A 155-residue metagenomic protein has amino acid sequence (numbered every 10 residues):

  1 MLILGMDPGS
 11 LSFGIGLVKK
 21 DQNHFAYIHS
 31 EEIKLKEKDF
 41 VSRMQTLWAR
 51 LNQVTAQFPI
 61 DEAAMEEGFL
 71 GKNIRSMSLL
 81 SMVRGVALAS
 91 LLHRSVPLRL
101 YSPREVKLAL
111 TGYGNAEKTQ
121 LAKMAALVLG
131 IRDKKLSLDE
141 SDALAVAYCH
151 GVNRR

Functional and structural regions predicted by a protein language model:
M1-R155: Phosphate- and other anionic-substrate recognition elements at nucleic-acid/protein interfaces
